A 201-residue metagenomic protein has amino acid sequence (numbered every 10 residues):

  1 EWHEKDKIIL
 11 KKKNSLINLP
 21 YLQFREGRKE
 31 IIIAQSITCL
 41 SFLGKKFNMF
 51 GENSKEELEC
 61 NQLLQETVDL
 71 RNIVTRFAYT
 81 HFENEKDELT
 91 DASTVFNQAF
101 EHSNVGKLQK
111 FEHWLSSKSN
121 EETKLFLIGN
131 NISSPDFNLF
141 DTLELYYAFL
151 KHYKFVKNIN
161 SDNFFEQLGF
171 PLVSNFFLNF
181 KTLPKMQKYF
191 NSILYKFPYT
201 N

Functional and structural regions predicted by a protein language model:
E1-Q98, G106, S116, E122: GST-like domain detector, emphasizing the conserved glutathione-binding G-site in the N-terminal thioredoxin-like
E30, K46, T90-E101, F126 (+1 more regions): Active-site rim elements
C60, L127-S174, F180-T182, F190 (+1 more regions): GST superfamily/GST-like fold recognition
R71-A78, F82, L145, L150-K154 (+1 more regions): Short amphipathic alpha-helical interaction/hinge segments
A78-H81, I193-Y199: Short amphipathic alpha-helical segments embedded in low-complexity Lys/Glu-rich regions
A99, S103-F111, T142, V173-F176: Alpha-helical packing segments of well-folded alpha/beta enzyme cores
E112-I128: Hydrophobic alpha-helical bundle segments that form small-molecule/ligand-binding pockets
E121, K181-K185: Asparagine-rich low-complexity intrinsically disordered tracts
